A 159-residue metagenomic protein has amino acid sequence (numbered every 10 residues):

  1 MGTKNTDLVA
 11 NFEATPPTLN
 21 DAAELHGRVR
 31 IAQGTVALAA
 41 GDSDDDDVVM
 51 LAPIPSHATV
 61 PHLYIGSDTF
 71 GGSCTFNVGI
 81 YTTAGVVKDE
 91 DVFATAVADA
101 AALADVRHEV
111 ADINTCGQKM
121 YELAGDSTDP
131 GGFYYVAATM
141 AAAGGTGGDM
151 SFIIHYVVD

Functional and structural regions predicted by a protein language model:
G2-D159: Surface-exposed, low-hydrophobicity beta-strand/loop segments enriched in small/polar/acidic residues
